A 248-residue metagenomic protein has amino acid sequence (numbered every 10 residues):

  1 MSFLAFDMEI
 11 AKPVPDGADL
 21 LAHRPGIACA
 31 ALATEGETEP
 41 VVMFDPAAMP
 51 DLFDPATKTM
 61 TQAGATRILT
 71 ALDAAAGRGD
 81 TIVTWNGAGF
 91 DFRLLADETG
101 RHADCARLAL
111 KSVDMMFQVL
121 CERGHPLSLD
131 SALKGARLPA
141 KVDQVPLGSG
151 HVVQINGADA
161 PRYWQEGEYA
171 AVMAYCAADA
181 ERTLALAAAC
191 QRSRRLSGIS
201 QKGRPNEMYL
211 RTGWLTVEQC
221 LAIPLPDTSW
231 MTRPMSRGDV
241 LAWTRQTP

Functional and structural regions predicted by a protein language model:
M1-P248: DEDD superfamily 3′-5′ metal-dependent exonuclease/proofreading module
